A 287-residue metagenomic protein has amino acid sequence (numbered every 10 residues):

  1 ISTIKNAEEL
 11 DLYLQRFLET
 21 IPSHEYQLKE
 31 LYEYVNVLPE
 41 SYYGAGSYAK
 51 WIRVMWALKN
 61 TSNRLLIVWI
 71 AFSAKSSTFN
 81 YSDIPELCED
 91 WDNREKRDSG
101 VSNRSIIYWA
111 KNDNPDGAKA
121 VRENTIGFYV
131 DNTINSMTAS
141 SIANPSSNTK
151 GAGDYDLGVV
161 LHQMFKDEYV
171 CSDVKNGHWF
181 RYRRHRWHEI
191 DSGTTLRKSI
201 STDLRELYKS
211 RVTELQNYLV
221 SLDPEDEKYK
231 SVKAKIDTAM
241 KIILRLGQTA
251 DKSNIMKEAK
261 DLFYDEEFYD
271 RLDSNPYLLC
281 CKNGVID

Functional and structural regions predicted by a protein language model:
S2-A143, D173-V212: Modules that initiate DNA replication and primer synthesis
T138-D287: Intein modules and their embedded homing endonuclease domains
